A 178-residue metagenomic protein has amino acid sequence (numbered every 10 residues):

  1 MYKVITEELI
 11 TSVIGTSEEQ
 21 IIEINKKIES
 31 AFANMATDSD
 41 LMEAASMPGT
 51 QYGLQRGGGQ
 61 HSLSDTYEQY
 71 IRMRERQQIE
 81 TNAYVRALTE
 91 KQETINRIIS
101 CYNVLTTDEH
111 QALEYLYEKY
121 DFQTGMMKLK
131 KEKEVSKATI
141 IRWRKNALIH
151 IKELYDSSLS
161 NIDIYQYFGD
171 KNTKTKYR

Functional and structural regions predicted by a protein language model:
M1-C101, D156-R178: N-terminal interaction/assembly modules
F32, D121-T124, I151: A short hydrophobic/aromatic micro-motif that marks alpha-helical segments and, especially, helix-coil
E93, R97-S100, V104-Q111, V135 (+2 more regions): Short, well-structured alpha-helical interface segments that form or flank functional binding sites
C101, K119, H150, L154: Mid-sequence acidic-hydrophobic segments that form the walls of catalytic/ligand-binding cavities or oligomerization
V104-T124: Short amphipathic alpha helix immediately N-terminal
Y120-T139: Helix-turn-helix DNA-binding module
K131-K133, K152, D163: An amphipathic alpha-helical interaction surface
I140-S158: DNA major-groove recognition helices of helix-turn-helix
